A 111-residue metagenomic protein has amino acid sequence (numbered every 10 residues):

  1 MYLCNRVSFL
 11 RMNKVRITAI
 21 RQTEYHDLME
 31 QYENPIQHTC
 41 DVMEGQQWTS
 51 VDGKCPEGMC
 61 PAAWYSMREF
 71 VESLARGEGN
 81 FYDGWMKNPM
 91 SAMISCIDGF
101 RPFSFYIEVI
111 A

Functional and structural regions predicted by a protein language model:
L10-K14, F100-P102: A general secondary-structure signal for short beta-strands and their flanking turns/coil in non-transmembrane regions
K14-Q22: A short beta-strand micro-motif
E24-M29: Short N-terminal binding/cap micro-motifs at the start of the first secondary-structure element
E30-C55: Short, flexible N-terminal segments of the mature chain
C55-Y65: Short, Lys/Arg- and Gly-enriched loop/turn segments at beta-strand edges
M67-A111: Short, compact, well-ordered microdomains
